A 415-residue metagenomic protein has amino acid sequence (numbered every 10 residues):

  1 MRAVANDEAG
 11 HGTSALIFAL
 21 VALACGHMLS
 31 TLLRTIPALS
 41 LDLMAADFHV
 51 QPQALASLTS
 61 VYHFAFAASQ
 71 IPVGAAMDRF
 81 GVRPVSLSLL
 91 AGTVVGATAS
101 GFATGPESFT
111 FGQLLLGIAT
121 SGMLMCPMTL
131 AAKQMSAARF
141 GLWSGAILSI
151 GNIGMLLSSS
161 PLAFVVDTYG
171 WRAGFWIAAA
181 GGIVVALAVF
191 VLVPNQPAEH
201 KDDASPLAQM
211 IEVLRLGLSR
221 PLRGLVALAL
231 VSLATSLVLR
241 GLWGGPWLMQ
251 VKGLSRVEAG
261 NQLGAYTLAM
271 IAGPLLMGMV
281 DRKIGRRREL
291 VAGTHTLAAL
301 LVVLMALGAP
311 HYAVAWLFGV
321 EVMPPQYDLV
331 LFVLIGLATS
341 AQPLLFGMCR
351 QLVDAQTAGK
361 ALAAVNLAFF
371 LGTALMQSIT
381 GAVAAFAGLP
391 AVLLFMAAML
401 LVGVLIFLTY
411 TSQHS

Functional and structural regions predicted by a protein language model:
A5-T13, Q196-V226: Juxtamembrane intracellular "pre-TM" segments in multi-pass secondary transporters
P37-A38, R220-P274, M376-Q377, G381: Extracytoplasmic gate region of multi-pass secondary transporters
H49, G81, F102-S108, A119 (+4 more regions): Helix-breaking motifs and short loop linkers at transmembrane-helix boundaries and internal kinks in secondary membrane
A68-E107: Conserved MFS/SLC helix-loop-helix module at the cytosolic interface between two early adjacent transmembrane helices
S69-G81, G273-R286: Helix-to-loop junctions at the C-terminal end of transmembrane segments in multipass secondary transporters
R79-L90, R282-T296: Cytoplasmic membrane-interface "Motif A"-like loop-to-helix N-cap segments of 12-TM Major Facilitator Superfamily
G112-G151: Cytoplasmic helix-loop-helix junction between adjacent transmembrane helices in 12-TM secondary transporters
A146-N195: Helix-loop-helix hairpin linking two adjacent transmembrane segments in secondary transporters
